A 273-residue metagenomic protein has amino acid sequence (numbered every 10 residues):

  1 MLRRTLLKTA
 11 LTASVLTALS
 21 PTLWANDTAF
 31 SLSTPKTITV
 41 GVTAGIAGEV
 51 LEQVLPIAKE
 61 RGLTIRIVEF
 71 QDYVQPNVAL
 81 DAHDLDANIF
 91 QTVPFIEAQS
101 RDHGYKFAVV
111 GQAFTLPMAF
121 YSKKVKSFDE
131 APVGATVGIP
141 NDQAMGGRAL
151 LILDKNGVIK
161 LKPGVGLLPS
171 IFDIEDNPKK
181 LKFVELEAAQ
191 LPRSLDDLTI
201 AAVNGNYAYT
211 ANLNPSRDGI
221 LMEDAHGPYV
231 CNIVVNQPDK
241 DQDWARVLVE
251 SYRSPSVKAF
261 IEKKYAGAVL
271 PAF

Functional and structural regions predicted by a protein language model:
R3-K8: N-terminal export leaders
A25-T39, A58-K59, F128-G134: Immediate post-signal peptide segment of exported/extracytoplasmic ligand-binding proteins
L32-G45, I65-E69, T136-V137: Short, well-ordered beta-strand elements
A44-R66: Short, polar/charged alpha-helical segment
V68-V78, V165-R193: Short helix-initiation/N-cap motifs at beta->coil->alpha
A98-V110, K123-V125, D197, A202 (+1 more regions): Ligand-binding "clamshell"
V110-K160, K258: A conserved helix-loop-strand patch within extracytoplasmic ligand-binding domains of the periplasmic binding
P117-F128, V230-Q242: A bilobed periplasmic-binding-protein/Venus flytrap-type ligand-binding module shared by bacterial periplasmic
